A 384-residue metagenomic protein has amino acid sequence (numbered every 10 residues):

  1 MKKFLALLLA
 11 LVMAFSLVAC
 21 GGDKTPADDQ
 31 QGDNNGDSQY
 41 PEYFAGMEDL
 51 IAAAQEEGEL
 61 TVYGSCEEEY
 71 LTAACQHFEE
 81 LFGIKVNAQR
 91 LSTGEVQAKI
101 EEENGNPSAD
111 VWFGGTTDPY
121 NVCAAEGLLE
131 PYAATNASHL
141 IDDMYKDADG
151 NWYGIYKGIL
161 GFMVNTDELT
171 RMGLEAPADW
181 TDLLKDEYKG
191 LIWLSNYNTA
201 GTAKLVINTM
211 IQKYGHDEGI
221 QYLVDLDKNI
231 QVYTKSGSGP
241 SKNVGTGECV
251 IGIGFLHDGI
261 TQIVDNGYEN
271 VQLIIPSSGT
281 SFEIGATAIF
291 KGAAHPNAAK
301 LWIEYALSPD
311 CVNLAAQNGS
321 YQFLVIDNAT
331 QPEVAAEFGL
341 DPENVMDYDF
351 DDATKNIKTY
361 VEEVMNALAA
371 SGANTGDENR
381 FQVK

Functional and structural regions predicted by a protein language model:
M1-E57, N374-K384: Short, low-complexity disordered leader/linker segments with a strong preference for bacterial N-terminal type II
D29, E48, A52, E57 (+7 more regions): A residue-level marker of the well-folded mature domains of exported/periplasmic proteins
A45-Q55, E59-T61, S65-K85, F162 (+1 more regions): Short, polar/charged alpha-helical segment
T61-C75, N87-E103, P107-E248: Extracytoplasmic ligand-binding site segments that recognize negatively charged/polar headgroups
D118-V122, V250-N270: A ligand-binding cleft/hinge motif common to bilobed small-molecule-binding domains
G158, Y222-D227, Y233-T234, G267-K291: Periplasmic-binding protein-like
T280-Y348, R380: Mature extracytoplasmic/periplasmic domains
L340-K384: Conserved C-terminal helix/tail region of periplasmic/extracytoplasmic solute-binding proteins
